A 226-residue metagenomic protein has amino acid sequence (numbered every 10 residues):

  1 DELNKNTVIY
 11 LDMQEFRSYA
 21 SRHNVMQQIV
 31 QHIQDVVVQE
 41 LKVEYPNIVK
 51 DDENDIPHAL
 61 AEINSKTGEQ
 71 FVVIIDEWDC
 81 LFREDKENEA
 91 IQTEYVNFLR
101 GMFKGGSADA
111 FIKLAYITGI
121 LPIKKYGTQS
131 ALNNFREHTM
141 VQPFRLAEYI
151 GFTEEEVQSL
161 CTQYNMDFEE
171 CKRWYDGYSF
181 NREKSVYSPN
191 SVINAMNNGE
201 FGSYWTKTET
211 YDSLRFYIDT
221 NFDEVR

Functional and structural regions predicted by a protein language model:
D1-R226: Phosphate-binding site recognition
